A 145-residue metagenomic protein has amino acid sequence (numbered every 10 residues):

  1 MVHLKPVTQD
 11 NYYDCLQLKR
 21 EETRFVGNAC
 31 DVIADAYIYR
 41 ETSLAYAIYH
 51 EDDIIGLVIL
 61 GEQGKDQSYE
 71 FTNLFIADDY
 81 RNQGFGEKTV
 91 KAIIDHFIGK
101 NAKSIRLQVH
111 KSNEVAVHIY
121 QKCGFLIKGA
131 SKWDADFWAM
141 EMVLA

Functional and structural regions predicted by a protein language model:
V2-D79, V90, H96, G129-W133: Acetyl-CoA-dependent GNAT
E21-E22, I76, F85, A102-I105 (+1 more regions): Short phosphate-binding/catalytic loops that engage adenosine nucleotides
D52, G56, G84-G86, G124: Conserved phosphate-binding and hydrolysis motifs of nucleotide-dependent enzymes
D53-Q63, K100-V115: A broadly tuned preference for mixed-charge, low-complexity surface segments
A77-K91, K100, H110-H118, K122: Conserved glycine-rich acetyl-CoA-binding loop
K103-R106, H110-V117, K122-A145: C-terminal "cap" of GNAT-fold acetyltransferases
